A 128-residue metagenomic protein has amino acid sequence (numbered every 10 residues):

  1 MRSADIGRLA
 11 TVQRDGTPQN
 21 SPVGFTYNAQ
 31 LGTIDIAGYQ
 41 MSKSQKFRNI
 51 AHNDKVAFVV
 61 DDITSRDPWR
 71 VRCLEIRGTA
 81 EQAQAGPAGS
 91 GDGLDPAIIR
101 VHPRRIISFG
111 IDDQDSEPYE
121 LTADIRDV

Functional and structural regions predicted by a protein language model:
R2-A4, P18-Q19, C73, D92-L94: Short solvent-exposed loop/turn micro-motifs enriched in small/polar/acidic residues
A4-Q40, F58: Short beta-strand segments
G7, V56, A80-Q82, R105-S108: Short beta-strand segments in beta-sandwich/barrel cores
N20-P22, C73-R77, P118: Well-ordered beta-strand positions in beta-sheet-rich domains
Q30-T33, Y39, A57, P68-W69 (+3 more regions): Hydrophobic small-molecule pocket/channel-lining residues, especially in calycin-type beta-barrels
Q40-A97: Short, structured beta-strand-loop surface elements
A83-V128: C-terminal edge-of-domain segments
